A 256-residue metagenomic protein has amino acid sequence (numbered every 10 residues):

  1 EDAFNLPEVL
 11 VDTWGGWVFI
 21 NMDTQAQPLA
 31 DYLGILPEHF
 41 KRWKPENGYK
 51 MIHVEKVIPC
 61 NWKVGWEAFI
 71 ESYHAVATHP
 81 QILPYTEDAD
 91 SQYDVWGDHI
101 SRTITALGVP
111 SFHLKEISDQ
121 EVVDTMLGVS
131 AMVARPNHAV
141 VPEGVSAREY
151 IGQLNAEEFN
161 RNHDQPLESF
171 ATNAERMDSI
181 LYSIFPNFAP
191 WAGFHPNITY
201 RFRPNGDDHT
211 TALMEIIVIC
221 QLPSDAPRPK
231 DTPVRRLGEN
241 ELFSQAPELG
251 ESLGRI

Functional and structural regions predicted by a protein language model:
E1-A3, T13: Hydrophobic, small-residue-rich alpha-helical packing segments that form membrane-like cores
L6: Phosphate/diphosphate-binding loops
V9-T13, W17, N21-I256: C-terminal catalytic domain of Rieske-type non-heme iron oxygenases
